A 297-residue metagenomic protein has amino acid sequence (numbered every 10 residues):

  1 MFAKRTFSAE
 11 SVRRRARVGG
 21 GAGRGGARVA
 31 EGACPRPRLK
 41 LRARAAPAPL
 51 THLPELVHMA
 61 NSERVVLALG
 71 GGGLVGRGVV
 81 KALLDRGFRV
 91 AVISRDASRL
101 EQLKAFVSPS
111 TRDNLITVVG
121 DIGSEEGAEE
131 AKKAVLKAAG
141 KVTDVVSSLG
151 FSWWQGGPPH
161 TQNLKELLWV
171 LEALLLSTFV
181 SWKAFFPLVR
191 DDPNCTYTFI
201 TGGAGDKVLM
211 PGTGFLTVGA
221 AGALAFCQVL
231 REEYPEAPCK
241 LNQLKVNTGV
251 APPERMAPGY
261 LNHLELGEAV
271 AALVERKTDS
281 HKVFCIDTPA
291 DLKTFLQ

Functional and structural regions predicted by a protein language model:
F2-R17, R24, R28, C34-L67 (+1 more regions): Non-catalytic terminal and boundary segments that flank Rossmann-like NAD(P)-dependent oxidoreductase
L69, G140-F151, F199, N242: Rossmann-fold scaffold of SDR-type NAD(P)-dependent oxidoreductases
G71-A82: N-terminal Rossmann NAD(P)H-binding glycine-rich loop of SDR-like oxidoreductase domains
G87-Q102: Conserved glycine-rich Rossmann-like NAD(P)H-binding loop of the short-chain dehydrogenase/reductase
V107-E126: Rossmann-fold cofactor-recognition segment
G123-K141: Conserved Rossmann-fold cofactor-binding substructure of NAD(P)-dependent oxidoreductases
F151, P158-P235, K245, V250: Catalytic loop of short-chain dehydrogenase/reductase
E232-Q297: C-terminal helical subdomain
